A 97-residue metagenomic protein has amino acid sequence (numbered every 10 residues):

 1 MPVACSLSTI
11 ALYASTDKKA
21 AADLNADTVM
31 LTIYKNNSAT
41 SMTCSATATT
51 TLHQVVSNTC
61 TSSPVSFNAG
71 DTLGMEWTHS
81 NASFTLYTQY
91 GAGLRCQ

Functional and structural regions predicted by a protein language model:
M1-L7, S62-S66: Extracellular and analogous surface-interaction loops
M1-V3, D23, Q97: Short, conserved, surface-exposed binding loops centered on an aromatic residue
C5-A22: A short beta-strand element within beta-rich, extracytoplasmic domains of secreted/secretory-pathway proteins
D27-Q97: Aromatic- and Gly/Pro-enriched, solvent-exposed loop/edge beta-strand patches characteristic of beta-rich domains
